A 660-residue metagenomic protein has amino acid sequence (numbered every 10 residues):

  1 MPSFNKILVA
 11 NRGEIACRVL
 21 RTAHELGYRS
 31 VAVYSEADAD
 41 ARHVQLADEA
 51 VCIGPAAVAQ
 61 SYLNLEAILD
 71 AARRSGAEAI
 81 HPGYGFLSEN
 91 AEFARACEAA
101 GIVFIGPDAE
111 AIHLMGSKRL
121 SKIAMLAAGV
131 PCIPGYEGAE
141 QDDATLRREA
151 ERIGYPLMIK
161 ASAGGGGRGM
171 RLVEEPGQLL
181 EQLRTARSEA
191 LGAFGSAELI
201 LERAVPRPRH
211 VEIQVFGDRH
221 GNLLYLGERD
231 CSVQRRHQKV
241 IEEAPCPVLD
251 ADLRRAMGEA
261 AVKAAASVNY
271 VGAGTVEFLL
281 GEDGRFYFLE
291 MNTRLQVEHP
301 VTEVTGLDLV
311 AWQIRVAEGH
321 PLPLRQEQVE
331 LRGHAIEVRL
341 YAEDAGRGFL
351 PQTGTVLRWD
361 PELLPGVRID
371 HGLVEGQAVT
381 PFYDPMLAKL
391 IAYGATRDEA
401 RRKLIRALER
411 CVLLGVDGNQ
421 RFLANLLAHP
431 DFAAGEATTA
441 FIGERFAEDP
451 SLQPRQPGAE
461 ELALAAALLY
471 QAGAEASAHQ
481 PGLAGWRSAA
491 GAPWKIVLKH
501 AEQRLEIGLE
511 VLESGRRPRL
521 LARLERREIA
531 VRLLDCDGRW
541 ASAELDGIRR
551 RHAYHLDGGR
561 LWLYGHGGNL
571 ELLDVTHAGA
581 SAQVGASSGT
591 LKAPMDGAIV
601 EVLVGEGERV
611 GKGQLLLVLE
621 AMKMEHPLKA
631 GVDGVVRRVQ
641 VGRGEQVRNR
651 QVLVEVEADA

Functional and structural regions predicted by a protein language model:
M1-V276, L280-V301: N-terminal beta-alpha lobe that positions the nucleotide/phosphoryl donor in ATP/NTP-coupled carboxylate activation
M170-L172, R203, L249, M386-A395 (+2 more regions): Short, well-ordered beta-strand elements within core beta-sheets of diverse protein domains
E175, G217-N222, G281-G284, L363 (+3 more regions): Short acidic-glycine loop/turn motifs at beta-strand connectors
A261, P300-E528, K612-L615, N649-A658: Catalytic cores of soluble metabolic enzymes centered on carboxylation/carboxyl-transfer
L512-R550: Conserved nucleotide-binding/hydrolysis modules and their immediate coupling elements across P-loop/ASCE NTPase motors
R549, H555-P594: Catalytic P-loop NTP-binding/switch module of NTPases
S581-A660: Structured functional modules or segments
